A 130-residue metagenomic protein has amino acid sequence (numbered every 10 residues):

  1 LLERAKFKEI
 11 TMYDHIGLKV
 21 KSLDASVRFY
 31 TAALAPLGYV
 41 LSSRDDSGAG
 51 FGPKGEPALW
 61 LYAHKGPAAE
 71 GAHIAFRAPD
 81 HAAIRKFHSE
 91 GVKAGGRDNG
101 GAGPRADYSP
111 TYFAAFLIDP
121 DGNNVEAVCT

Functional and structural regions predicted by a protein language model:
L1-L2: Leucine-biased recognition of intrinsically disordered, low-complexity hydrophobic segments
K6-V27, I74: N-terminal beta-strand motif that seeds the catalytic metal site of vicinal oxygen chelate
M12, P67-E70, S109: Short glycine-enriched loop/turn motifs at secondary-structure junctions
L18-A58: Core segments of cupin and vicinal oxygen chelate
S22-D24, F76-D121: Vicinal oxygen chelate
V40-R44, A72, A82, A94 (+2 more regions): Long, contiguous binding/interaction regions
G52-K93: Long, continuous compositionally biased terminal/linker segments
A58-Y62, F116, V125-C129: Conserved beta-strand in the GNAT
